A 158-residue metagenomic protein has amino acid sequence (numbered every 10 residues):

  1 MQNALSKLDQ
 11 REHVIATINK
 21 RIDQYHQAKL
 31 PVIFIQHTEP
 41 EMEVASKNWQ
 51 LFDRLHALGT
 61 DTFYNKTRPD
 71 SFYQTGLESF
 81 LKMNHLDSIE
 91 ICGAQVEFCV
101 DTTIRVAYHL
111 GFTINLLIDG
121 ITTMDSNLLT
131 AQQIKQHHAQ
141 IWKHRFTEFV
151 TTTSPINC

Functional and structural regions predicted by a protein language model:
M1-S6: Short acidic, Gly/Ser-rich segments with clustered Asp/Glu that frequently serve as metal-coordination loops in enzyme
K7-F34: A short alpha/beta connector and helix-capping loop motif
A16, D23, A28, P40-C158: Active-site-adjacent betaalpha module
H37: Conserved H-loop
